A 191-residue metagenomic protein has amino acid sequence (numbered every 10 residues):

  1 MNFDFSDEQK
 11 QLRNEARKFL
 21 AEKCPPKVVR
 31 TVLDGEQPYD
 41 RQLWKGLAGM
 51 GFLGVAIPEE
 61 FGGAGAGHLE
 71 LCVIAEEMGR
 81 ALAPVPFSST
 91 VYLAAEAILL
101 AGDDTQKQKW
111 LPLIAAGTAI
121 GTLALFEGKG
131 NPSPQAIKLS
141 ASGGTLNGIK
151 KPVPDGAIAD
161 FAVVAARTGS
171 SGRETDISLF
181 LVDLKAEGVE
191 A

Functional and structural regions predicted by a protein language model:
M1-E8: Intrinsic disorder at enzyme termini
Q9, L20, G51, P58 (+6 more regions): Buried hydrophobic positions in well-ordered alpha/beta secondary-structure cores of metabolic enzymes
K27-P38: C-terminal helix-coil-helix/basic helical segment that borders enzyme active sites and/or dimer interfaces and provides
G49-Q108, P112, A116, P154-I158: Internal helix-loop-helix
E60, L125-G130, K151-P152: Short, solvent-exposed loop/turn elements at beta->coil junctions and helix N-caps that rim active or binding pockets
G117-E127: A short, Trp-centered hydrophobic/proline-enriched beta-strand micro-motif
A124, I149-E190: A short core secondary-structure module
L139-A141: A structural signal for short hydrophobic beta-strand segments in well-ordered beta-sheet cores
